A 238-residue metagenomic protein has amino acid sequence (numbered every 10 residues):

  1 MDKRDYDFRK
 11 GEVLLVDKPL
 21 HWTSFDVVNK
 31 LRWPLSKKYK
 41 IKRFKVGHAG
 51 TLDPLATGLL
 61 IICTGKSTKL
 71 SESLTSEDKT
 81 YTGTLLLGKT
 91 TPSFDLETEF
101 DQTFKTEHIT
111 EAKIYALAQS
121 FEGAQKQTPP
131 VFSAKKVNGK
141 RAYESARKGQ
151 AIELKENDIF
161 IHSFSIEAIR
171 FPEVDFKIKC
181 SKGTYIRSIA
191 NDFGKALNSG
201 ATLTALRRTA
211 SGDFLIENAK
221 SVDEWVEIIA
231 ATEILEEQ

Functional and structural regions predicted by a protein language model:
M1-Q238: Catalytic/RNA-binding core of pseudouridine synthases
